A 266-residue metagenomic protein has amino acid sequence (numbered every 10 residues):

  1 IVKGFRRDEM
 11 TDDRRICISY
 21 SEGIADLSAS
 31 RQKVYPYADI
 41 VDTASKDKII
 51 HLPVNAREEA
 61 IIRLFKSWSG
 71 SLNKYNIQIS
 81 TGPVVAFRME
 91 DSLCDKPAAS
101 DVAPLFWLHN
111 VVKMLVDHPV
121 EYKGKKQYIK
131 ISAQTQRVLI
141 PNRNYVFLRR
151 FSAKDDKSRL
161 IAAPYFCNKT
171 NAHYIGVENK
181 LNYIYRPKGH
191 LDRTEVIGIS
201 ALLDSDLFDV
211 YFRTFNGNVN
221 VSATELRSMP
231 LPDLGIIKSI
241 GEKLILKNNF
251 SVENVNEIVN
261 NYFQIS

Functional and structural regions predicted by a protein language model:
I1-G70: Signature of N6-adenine DNA methyltransferases within the class I
E58-Q264: Polybasic, glycine- and aromatic-enriched phosphate-binding surface used to engage nucleic acids
